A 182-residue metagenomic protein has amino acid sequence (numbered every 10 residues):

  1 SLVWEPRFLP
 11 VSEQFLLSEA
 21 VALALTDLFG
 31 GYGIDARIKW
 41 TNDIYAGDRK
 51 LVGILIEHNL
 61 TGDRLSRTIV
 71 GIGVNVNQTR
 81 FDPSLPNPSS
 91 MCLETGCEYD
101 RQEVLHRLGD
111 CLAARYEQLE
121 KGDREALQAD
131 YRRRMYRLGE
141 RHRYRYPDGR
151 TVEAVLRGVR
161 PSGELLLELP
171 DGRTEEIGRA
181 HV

Functional and structural regions predicted by a protein language model:
S1-L2: Structural signature of FAD isoalloxazine-binding scaffolds in flavoprotein oxidoreductases
R7, S12-A36, A46-H181: Long, positively charged amphipathic alpha-helical accessory segments at protein N-termini or as interdomain linkers
